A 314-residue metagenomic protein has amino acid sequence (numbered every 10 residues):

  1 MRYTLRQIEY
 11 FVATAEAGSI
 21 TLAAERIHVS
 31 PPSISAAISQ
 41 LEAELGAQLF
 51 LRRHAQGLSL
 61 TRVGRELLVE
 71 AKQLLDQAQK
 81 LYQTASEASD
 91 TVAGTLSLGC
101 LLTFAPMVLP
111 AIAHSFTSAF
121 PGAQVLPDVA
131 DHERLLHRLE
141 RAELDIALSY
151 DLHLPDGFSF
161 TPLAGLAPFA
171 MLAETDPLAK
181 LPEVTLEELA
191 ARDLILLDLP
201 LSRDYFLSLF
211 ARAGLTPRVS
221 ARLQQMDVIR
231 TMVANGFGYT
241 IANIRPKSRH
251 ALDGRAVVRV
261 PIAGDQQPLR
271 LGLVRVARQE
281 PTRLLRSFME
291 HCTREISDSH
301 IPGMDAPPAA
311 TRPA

Functional and structural regions predicted by a protein language model:
V12-S30: Short helix-boundary/capping micro-motifs
E42-R62: A short LG(V/I)-centered, amphipathic sequence patch enriched for acidic residue(s) preceding the LG motif
Q56, R62, S86-A105, A119-A123 (+2 more regions): Interdomain hinge and pocket-entrance segments immediately C-terminal to HTH DNA-binding domains
A93-D156, L223: Central regulatory/effector-binding core of bacterial HTH transcription factors
V108, V257-P302: A late-sequence structural motif
D131-L136, E140-L144, Y150, L201-V258: Hydrophobic hinge/microswitch elements
D156-A167, L181, E188, D227-R278: Beta-alpha-beta core module
D193-A213, N235, S248, P281-H291 (+1 more regions): Secondary-structure junction motif
